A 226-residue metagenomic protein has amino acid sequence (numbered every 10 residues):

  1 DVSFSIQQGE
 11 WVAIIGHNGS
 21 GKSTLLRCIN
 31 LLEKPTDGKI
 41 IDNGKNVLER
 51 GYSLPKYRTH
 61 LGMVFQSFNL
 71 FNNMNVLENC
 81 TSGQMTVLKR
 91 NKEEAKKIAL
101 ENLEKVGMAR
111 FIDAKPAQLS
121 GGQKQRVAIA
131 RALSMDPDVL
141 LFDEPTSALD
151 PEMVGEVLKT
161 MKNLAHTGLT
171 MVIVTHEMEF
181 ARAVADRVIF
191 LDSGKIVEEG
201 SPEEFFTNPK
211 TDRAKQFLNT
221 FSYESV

Functional and structural regions predicted by a protein language model:
D1-P202: ABC family nucleotide-binding domain
E203-V226: C-terminal boundary and immediately downstream tail of ABC-type ATPase nucleotide-binding domains
